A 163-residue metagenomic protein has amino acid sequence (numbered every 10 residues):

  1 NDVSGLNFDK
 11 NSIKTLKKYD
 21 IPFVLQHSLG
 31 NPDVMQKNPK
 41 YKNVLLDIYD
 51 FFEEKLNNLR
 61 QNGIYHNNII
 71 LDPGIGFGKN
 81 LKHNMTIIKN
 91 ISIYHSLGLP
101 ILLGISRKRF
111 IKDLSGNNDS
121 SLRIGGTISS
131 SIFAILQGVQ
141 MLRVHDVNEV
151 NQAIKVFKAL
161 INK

Functional and structural regions predicted by a protein language model:
N1-N58, G78-K163: Active-site-adjacent loop and "lid" segments of alpha/beta metabolic enzymes
R60-N62: Conserved C-terminal portion of the radical SAM core fold that forms the substrate/S-adenosylmethionine-binding
H66-N68: Short acidic capping loops at alpha-helix termini that bridge into adjacent secondary structure
I75: Active-site metal-binding loops of divalent metal-dependent hydrolases
